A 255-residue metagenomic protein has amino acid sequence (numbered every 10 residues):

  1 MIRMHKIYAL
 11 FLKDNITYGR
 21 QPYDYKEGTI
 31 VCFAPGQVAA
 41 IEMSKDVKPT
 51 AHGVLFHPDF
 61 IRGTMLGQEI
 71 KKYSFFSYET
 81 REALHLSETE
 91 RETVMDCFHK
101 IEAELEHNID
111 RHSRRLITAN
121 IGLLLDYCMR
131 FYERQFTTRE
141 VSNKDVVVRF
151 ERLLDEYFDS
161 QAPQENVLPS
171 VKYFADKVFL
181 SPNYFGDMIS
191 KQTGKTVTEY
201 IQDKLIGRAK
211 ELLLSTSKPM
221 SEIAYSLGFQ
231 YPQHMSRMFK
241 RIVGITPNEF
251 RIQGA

Functional and structural regions predicted by a protein language model:
M1-E79: N-terminal regulatory/effector-sensing and dimerization cores that precede helix-turn-helix DNA-binding domains
G28, Y173-L180, F185, I189 (+3 more regions): Append "Primarily bacterial transcriptional regulators
F75-L123, Y127: Amphipathic alpha-helical segments enriched in hydrophobic/aromatic residues interleaved with Lys/Arg
R130-V141: C-terminal regulatory or interaction extensions
E140-V178, E199-K218: A short, Lys/Arg-enriched amphipathic alpha-helix from helix-turn-helix/homeodomain DNA-binding modules
K191-Q230, I252-A255: Terminal helix-turn-helix DNA-binding modules in bacterial transcription factors
S236-A255: …primarily DNA-binding HTH/wHTH and HhH modules…
